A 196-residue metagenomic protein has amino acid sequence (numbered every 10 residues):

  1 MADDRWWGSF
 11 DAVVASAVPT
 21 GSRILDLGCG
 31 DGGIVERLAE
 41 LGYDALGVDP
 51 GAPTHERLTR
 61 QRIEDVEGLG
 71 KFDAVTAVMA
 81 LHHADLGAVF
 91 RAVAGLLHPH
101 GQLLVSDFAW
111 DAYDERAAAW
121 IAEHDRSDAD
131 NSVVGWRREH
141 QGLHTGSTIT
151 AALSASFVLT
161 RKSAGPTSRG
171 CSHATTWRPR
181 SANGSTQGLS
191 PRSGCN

Functional and structural regions predicted by a protein language model:
D4-G21: Conserved alpha-helix/loop element of class I SAM-dependent methyltransferases that forms part of the SAM/SAH-binding
S22-G28: Conserved class I S-adenosyl-L-methionine
G30-D65: Class I SAM-dependent methyltransferase SAM/SAH-binding core
T76: A conserved beta-strand element that flanks and buttresses the S-adenosyl-L-methionine
A84-V93: A short, conserved alpha-helix within the catalytic core of class I
L97-L103: Short glycine-dipeptide loop
L104-S127: Conserved class I S-adenosyl-L-methionine
Q141-K162: Short alpha-helix
